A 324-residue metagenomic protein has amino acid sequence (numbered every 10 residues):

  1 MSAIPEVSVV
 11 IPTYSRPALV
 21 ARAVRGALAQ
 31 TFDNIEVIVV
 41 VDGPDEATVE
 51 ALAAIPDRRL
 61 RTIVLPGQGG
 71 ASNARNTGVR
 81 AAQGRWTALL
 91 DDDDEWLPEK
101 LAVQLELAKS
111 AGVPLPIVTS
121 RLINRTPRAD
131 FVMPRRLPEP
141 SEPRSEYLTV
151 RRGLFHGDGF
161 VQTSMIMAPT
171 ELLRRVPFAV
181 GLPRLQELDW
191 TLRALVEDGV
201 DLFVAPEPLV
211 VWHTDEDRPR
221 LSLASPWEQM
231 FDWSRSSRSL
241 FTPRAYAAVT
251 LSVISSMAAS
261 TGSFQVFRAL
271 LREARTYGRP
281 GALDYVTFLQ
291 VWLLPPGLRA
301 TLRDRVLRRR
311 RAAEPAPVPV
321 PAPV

Functional and structural regions predicted by a protein language model:
M1-L28: N-proximal low-complexity "stem/linker" segments adjacent to membrane-targeting elements
I4, V196, L202, P206-V324: C-terminal subregions of glycosyltransferases and related glycan-biosynthesis enzymes
P5-S8, E36, D189: Cell-envelope/extracellular polymer assembly enzymes that use nucleotide-activated donors
G26, D33, V41-E50, G67 (+1 more regions): A conserved acidic beta->alpha catalytic loop
D57, N73, L101-L172, V176: Flexible acidic/His/Gly-enriched loops in nucleotide-sugar-dependent glycosyltransferase catalytic domains
L65-A82: Glycine-rich, basic loop-to-helix element that forms the pyrophosphate-binding segment of sugar-nucleotide handling
T87: Short aromatic/hydrophobic "clamp" motif used to bind/position activated sugar donors
S141-W227: Conserved nucleotide-sugar donor-binding catalytic segment
